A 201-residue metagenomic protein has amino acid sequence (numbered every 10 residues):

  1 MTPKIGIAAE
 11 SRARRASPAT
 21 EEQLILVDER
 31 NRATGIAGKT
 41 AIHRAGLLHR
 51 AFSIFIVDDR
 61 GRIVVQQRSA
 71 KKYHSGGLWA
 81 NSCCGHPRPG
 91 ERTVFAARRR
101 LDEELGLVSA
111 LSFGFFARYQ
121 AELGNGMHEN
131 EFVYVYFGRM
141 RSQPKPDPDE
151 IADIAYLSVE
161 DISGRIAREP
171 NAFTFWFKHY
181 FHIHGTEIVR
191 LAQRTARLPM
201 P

Functional and structural regions predicted by a protein language model:
T2-A8, G38-T40, G77, F115-L123 (+1 more regions): Nudix hydrolase/Nudix homology domain
E10-S53, D59-R60: Acidic, metal-coordinating catalytic segment for phosphate/diphosphate chemistry, firing primarily on the Nudix
L24, R62-I63, I154-A155: A residue-level structural signature of the nucleotidyltransferase/glycosyltransferase Rossmann-like core
G46, R60, A70, R92-V94 (+1 more regions): Active-site segment of metal-dependent pyrophosphate-handling enzymes, primarily the Nudix hydrolase catalytic core
A51-C83: A glycine-rich, hydrophobic loop/mini-helix early in the fold
